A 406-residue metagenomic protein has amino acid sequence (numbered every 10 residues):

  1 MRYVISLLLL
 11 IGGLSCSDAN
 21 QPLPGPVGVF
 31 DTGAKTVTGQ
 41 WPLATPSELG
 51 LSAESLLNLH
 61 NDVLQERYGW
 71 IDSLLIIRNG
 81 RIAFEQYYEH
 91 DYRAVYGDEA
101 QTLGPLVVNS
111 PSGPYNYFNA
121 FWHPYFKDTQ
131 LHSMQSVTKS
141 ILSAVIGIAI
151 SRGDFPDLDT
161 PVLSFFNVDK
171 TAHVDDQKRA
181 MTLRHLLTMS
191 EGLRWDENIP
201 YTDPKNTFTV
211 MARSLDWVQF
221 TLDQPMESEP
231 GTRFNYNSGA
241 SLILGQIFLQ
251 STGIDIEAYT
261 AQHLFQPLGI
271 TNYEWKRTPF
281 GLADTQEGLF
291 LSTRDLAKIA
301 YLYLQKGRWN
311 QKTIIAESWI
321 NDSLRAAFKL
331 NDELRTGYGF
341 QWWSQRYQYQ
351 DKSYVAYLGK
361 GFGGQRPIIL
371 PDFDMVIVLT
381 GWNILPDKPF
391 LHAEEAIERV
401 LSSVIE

Functional and structural regions predicted by a protein language model:
V4-G12: Sec-dependent N-terminal signal peptides
L14-F126, I150-F155, S214-L215, E227 (+2 more regions): N-terminal leader/targeting segments and the immediately adjacent pre-domain N-terminus
L57, G80, L103, G113-P114 (+4 more regions): Active-site SXXK
Q86, Y96, A100-W122, T160-L163 (+2 more regions): Short, charged, amphipathic alpha-helices and their helix-cap/turn boundaries
W122-H123, D128, R152-L193, D223-M226 (+1 more regions): Active-site helix/loop module of the DD-peptidase/beta-lactamase fold, centered on the serine-lysine SxxK catalytic
A240-I247, E287-R308, Q365-W382: Active-site-proximal alpha-helical segments within enzyme catalytic domains
I270-Y273, R277, N321-V378: Active-site Gly/Thr loop motif
G359-E406: Structured C-terminal helix/loop/strand segments within mature extracytoplasmic catalytic/sensor domains
